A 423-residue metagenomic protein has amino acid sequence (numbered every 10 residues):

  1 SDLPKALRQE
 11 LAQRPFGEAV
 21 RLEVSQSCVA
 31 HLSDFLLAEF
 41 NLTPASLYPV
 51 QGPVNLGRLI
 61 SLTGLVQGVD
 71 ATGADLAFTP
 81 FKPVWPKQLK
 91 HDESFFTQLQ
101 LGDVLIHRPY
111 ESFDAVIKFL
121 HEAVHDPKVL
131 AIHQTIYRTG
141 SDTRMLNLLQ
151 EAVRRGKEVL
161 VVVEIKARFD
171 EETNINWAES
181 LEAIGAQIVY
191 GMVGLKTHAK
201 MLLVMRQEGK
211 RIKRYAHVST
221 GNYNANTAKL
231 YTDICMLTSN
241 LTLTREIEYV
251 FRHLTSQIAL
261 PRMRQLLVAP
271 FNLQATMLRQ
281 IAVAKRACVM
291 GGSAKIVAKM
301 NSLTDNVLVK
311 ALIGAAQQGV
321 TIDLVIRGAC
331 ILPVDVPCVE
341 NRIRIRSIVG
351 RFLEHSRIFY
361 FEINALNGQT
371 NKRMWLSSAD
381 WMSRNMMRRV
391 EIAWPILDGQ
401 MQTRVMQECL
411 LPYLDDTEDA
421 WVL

Functional and structural regions predicted by a protein language model:
S1-I296, G314, Q318, C330-F352 (+1 more regions): N-terminal localization/anchoring segments of enzymes in phospholipid and broader phosphate metabolism
N301: Cofactor-pocket helix-loop regions in the catalytic cores of large enzyme subunits
T304, G328-A329: A generic "binding-loop/recognition-motif" signal
N306-V309, I313: Glycine/threonine-rich ATP-lid/beta-loop region of ATP-binding domains
T321-V325: Hydrophobic alpha/beta core scaffold segments
